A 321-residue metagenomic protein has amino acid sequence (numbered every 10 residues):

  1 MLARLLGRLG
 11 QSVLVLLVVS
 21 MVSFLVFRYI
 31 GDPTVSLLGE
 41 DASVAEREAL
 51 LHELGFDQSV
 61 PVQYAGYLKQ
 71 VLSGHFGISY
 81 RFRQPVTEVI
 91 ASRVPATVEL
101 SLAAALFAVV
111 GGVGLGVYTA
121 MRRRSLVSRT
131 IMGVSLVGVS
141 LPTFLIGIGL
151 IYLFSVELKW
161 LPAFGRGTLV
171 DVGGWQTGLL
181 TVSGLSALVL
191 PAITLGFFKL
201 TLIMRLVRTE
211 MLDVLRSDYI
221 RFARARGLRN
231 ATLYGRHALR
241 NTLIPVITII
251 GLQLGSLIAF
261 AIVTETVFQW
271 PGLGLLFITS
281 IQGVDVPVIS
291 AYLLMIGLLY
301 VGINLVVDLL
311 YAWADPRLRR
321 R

Functional and structural regions predicted by a protein language model:
L2-R4, L16, V94-V127, T143 (+1 more regions): Alpha-helical transmembrane segments of integral membrane proteins, especially multi-pass inner/plasma-membrane
L2-V22: Hydrophobic secretory-pathway targeting helix
S12, S20, S43, A108-V109 (+5 more regions): Residue-level recognition of pore/gate-forming positions within transmembrane alpha-helices of multi-pass
V15-A65, F154, L158-L180: Hydrophobic alpha-helical transmembrane segments of membrane transport/permease proteins and related membrane-embedded
V22-I30, Q58, Y67-K69, V134-G165 (+2 more regions): Membrane-water interface segments at the C-terminal ends of transmembrane alpha-helices in multi-pass inner-membrane
V44-H75, I220, Q269-S280: Short hydrophobic, aromatic-rich alpha-helical segments embedded in or entering the lipid bilayer of multi-pass
H52-V60, G77-V86, T168-L188, I281-P287: Membrane-interfacial helix-loop-helix junctions in multi-pass membrane proteins
D57-V113: An internal, D/E-rich "acidic patch" concept
